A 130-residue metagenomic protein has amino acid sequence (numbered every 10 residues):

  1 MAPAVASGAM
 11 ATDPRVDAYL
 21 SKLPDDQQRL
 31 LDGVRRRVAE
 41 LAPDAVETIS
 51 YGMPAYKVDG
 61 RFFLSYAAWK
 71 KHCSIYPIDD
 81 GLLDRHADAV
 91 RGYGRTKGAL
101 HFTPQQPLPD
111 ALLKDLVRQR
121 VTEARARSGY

Functional and structural regions predicted by a protein language model:
M1-Y130: Charge-dense, helix-prone N-terminal extensions
